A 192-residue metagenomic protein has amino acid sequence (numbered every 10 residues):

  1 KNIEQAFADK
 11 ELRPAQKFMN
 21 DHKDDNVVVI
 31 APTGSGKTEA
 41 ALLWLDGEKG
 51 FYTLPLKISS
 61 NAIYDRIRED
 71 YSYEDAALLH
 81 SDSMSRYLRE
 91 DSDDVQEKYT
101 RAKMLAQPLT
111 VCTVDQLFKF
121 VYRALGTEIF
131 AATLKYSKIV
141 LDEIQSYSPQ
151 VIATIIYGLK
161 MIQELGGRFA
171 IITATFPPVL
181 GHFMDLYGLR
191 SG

Functional and structural regions predicted by a protein language model:
K1-G192: N-terminal helicase ATP-binding lobe
